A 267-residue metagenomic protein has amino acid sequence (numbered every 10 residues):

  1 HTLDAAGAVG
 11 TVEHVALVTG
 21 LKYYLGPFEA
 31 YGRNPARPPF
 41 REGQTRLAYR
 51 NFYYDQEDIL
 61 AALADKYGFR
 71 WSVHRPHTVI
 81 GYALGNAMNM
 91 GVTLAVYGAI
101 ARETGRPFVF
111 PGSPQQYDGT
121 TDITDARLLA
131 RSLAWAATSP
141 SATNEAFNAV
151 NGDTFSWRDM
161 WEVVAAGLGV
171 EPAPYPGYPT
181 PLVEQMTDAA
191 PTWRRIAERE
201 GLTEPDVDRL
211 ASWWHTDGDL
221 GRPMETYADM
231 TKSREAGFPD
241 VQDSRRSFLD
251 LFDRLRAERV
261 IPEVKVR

Functional and structural regions predicted by a protein language model:
H1-F52: Conserved Rossmann-fold NAD(P)-dependent oxidoreductase catalytic core, especially the SDR/UDP-sugar
T2-E13, Q56-R70, A236: A structural motif corresponding to the C-terminal end of an alpha-helix and its immediate exit/capping segment
T19, I59-M88: Conserved beta-loop-beta element that borders a ligand/cofactor-binding pocket
Y23-P27, G81-A83, S156-R158: Short catalytic/ligand-binding loop motif for oxyanion handling, primarily in non-cytosolic enzymes, centered on
N51, D55, T121-T124, F155 (+1 more regions): Residue-level signal for the nucleotide or nucleotide-sugar donor/cofactor binding architecture
Y67, G81-Y97, R127, W135-F147 (+1 more regions): Glycine/proline-rich active-site loop of Rossmann-fold NAD(P)-dependent oxidoreductases
V79, A95-R127, N148: A conserved pocket-lining segment of Rossmann-fold NAD(P)-dependent short-chain dehydrogenase/reductase
A130-D217, G221, D229-T231, E235 (+2 more regions): Mid/C-terminal beta-alpha module of Rossmann-like enzyme folds, strongest in SDR-family dehydrogenases/epimerases
